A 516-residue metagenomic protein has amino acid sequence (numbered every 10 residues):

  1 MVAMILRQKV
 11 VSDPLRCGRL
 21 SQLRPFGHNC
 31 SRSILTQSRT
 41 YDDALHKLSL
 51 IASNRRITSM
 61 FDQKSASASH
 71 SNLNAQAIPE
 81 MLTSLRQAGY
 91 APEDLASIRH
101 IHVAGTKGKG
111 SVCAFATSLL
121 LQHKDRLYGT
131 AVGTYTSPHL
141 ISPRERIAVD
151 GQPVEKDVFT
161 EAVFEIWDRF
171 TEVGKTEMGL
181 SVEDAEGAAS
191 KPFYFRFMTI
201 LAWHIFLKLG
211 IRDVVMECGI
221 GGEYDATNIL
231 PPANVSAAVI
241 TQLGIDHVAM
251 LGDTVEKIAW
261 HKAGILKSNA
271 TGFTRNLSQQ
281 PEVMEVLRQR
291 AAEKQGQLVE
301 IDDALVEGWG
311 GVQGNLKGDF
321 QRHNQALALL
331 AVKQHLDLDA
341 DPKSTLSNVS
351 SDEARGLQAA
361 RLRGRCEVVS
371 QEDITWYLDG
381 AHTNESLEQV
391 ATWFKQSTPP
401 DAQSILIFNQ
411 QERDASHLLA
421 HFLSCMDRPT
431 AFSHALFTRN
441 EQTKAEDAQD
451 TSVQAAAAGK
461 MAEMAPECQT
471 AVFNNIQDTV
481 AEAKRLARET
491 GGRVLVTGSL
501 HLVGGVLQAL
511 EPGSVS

Functional and structural regions predicted by a protein language model:
V2-G105, S111-K124, Y135, M178-V182 (+1 more regions): Short functional linear segments
L48, T106, V132, V215 (+9 more regions): Residue-level signal for inorganic ion chemistry
D62-S69, A88-S97, L121-A233, L251 (+1 more regions): ATP-dependent carboxylate-amine ligase catalytic core
L201-M250, P281-N315: Extended acidic/charged loop-beta regions that coordinate divalent cations and stabilize anionic phosphate/carboxylate
D213-M216, A226-V239, L243-H247, K257 (+1 more regions): Nucleotide phosphate-binding/pyrophosphate-handling subdomain across enzymes that bind or process nucleotide phosphates
A259-L266: Membrane-proximal helix-turn-helix segments that form the acceptor-binding/catalytic region of lipid-linked
L277-V299, R322, T375-W376, F422-R493: C-terminal helical cap/extension that packs against the catalytic core of soluble nucleotide-cofactor enzymes
L500-S516: Glycine/aspartate-rich loop-and-adjacent alpha/beta segment that forms the canonical ThDP
